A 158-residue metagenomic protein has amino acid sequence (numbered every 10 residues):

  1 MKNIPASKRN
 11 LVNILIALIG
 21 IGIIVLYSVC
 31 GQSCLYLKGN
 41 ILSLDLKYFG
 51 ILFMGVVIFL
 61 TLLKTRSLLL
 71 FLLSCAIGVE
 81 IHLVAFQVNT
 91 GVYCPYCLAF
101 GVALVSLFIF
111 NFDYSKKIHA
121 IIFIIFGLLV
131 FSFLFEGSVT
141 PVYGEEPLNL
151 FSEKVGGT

Functional and structural regions predicted by a protein language model:
M1-L150: Membrane-interfacial helix-loop segments of redox and metal-homeostasis proteins, especially TM-loop-TM junctions
G156-T158: Local sequence-structure signature of Cys/Sec-based thiol-disulfide redox active-site neighborhoods
